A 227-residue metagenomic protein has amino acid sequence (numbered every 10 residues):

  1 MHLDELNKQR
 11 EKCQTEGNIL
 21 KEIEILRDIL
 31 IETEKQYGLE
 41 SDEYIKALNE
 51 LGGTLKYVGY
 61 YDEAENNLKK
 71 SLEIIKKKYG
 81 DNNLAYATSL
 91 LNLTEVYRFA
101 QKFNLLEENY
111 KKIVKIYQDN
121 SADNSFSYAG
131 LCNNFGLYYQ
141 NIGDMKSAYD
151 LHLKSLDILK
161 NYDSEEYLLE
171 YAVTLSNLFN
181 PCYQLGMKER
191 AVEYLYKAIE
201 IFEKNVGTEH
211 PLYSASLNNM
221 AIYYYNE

Functional and structural regions predicted by a protein language model:
H2-L3, E22: Short amphipathic alpha-helical heptad-repeat segments
D4-T15, D42-Y57, L84-F99, F126-N141 (+2 more regions): Conserved alpha-helical positions within TPR/SEL1-like repeat arrays
D28-K46: Short, charge-rich amphipathic alpha-helical segments embedded in non-transmembrane helical bundles/solenoids
K35-L39, K77-D81, D119-D123, N161-E166 (+1 more regions): Short coil/turn linkers that connect adjacent helices within long alpha-helical scaffolds, especially alpha-solenoid
Y57, K69-K70, I75, G80: Charged low-complexity stretches with an acidic bias
